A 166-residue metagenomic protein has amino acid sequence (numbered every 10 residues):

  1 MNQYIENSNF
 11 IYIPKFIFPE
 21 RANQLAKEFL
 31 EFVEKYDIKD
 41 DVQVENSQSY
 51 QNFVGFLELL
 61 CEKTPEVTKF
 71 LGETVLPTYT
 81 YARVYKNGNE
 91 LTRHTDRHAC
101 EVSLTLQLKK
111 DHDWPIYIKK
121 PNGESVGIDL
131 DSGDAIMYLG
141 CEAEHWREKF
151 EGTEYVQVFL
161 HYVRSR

Functional and structural regions predicted by a protein language model:
M1-L71: Non-heme Fe(II)/2-oxoglutarate
Y4-N7, L76, E154: A short, polar/charged loop/turn motif at coil->beta-strand junctions and beta-hairpin connectors
Q43-N46, T78, N87, Y155: Short linear sequence motifs
G72-Y81: A short coil-to-beta-strand element that immediately follows conserved catalytic motifs
V84: Conserved active-site beta-strand element of glycosyltransferases/polysaccharide synthases
N87-W146, E154-V158, V163-S165: Catalytic core of non-heme Fe(II) oxygenases with the double-stranded beta-helix
